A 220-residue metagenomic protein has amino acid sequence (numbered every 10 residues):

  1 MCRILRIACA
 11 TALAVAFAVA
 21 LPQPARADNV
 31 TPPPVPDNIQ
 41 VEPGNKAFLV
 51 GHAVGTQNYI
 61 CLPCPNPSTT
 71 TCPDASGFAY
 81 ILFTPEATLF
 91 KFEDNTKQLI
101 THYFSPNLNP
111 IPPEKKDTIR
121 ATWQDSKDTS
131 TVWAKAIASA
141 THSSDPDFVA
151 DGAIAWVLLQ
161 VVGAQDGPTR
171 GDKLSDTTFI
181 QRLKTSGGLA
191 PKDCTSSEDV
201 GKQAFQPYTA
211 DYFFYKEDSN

Functional and structural regions predicted by a protein language model:
M1-T11: Bacterial N-terminal signal peptides that target proteins for export
A10-V19: Bacterial N-terminal signal peptides
L21-A27: Sec/Tat signal peptide C-region and signal peptidase I cleavage site
D28-Y59, P65-N220: Primary mode marks residue(s) on the alpha4-beta5-alpha5 output face of response regulator receiver
